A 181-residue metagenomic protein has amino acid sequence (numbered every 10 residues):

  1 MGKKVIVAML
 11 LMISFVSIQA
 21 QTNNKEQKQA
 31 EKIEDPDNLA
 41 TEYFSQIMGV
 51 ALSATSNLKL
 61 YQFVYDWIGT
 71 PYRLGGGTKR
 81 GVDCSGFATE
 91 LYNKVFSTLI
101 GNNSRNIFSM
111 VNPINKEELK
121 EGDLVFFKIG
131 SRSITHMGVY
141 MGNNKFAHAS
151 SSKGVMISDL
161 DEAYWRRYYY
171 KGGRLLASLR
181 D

Functional and structural regions predicted by a protein language model:
M1-N24: Bacterial Sec-dependent N-terminal signal peptides
Q21-L39, S45-G49, T98, P113-I114 (+2 more regions): Aromatic- and glycine-rich peptidoglycan recognition patches
S45-I68: Eukaryote-specific, low-hydrophobicity, charge-rich regions
I47-V50, T70-E121: Catalytic cysteine-centered active-site loop
N57-Y61, Y65, S85-T89, L119 (+1 more regions): Extracytoplasmic/secreted envelope proteins and their assembly/folding machinery, especially bacterial periplasmic
G122-L124, N144: Structural motif
